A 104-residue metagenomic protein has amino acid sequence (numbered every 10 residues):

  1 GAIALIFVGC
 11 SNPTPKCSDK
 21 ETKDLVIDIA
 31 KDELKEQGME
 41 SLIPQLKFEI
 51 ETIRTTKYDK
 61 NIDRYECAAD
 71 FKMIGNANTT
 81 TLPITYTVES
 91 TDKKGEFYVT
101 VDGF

Functional and structural regions predicted by a protein language model:
G1-V8: Sec-dependent bacterial lipoprotein signal peptides
C10-F104: Cystatin/cathelin-like cysteine-protease inhibitor module
